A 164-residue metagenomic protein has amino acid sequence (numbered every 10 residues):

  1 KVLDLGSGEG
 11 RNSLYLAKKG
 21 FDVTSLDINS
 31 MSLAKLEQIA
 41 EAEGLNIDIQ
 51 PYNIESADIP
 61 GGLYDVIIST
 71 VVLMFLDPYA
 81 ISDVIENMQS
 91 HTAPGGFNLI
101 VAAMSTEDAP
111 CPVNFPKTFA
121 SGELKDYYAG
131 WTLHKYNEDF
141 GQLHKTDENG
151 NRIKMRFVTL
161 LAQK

Functional and structural regions predicted by a protein language model:
K1-L3, G8-I59, L76-D83, F97-K164: Class I (Rossmann-like) S-adenosyl-L-methionine-dependent methyltransferase catalytic domain, capturing the SAM-binding
I59-I67: A short acidic, Gly/Pro-enriched loop at the edge of an enzyme's catalytic core that lines a small-molecule cofactor
V66-A80: A short SAM/SAH-binding and catalytic strip from SAM-dependent methyltransferases
S82-P94: A short glycine-rich, Lys/Arg-flanked "PGG" loop and its adjoining helix->strand segment in the class I
